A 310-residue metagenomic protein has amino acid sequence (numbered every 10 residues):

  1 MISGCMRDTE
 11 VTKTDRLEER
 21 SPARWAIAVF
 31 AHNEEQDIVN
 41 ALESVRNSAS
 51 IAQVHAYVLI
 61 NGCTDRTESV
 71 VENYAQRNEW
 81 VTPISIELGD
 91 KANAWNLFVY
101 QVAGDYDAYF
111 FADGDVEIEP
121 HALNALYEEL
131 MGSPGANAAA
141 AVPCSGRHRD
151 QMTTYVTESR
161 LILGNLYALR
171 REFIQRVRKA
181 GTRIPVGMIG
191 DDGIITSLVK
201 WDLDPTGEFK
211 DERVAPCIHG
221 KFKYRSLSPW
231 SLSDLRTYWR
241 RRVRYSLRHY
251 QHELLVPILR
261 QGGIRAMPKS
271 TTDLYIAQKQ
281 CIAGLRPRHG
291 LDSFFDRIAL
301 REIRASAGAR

Functional and structural regions predicted by a protein language model:
R24-A26, H55: Cell-envelope/extracellular polymer assembly enzymes that use nucleotide-activated donors
E34-S48: Short, well-formed alpha-helical segments that are part of the catalytic scaffolds of diverse glycosyltransferases
D37-N40, D65-Y74: Acidic helix N-cap motif at the loop->helix transition within catalytic regions of sugar-transfer enzymes
S44, Y57-S69, L88, V116: A conserved acidic beta->alpha catalytic loop
N96-A108: Active-site nucleotide-sugar/metal-binding loop of Leloir-type enzymes
D105-E117: Short beta-strand-to-loop acidic/aromatic patch adjacent to the donor-nucleotide binding site
E117-T153: Conserved donor NDP-sugar-binding/catalytic core segment of glycosyltransferases
P229-R310: Terminal low-complexity segments of carbohydrate-biosynthetic enzymes
